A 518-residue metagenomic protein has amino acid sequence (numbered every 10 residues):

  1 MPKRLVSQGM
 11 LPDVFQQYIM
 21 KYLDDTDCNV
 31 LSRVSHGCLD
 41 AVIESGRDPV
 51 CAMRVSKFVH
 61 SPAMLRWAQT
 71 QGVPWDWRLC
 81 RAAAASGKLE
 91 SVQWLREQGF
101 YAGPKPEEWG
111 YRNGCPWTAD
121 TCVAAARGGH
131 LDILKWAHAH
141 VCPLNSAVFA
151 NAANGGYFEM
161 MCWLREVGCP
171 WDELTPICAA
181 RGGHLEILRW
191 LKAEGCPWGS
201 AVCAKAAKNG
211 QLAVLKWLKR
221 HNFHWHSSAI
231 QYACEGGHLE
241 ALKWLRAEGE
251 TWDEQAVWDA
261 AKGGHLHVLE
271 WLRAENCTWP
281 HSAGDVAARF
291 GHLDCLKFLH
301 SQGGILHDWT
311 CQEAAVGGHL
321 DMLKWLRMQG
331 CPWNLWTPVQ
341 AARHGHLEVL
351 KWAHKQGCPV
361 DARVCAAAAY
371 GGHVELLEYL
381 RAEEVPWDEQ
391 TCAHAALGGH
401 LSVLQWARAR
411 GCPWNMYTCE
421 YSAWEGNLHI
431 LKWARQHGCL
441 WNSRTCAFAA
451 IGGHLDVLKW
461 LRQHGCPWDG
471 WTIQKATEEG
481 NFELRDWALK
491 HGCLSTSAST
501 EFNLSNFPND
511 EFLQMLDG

Functional and structural regions predicted by a protein language model:
M1-G518: Ankyrin repeat (ANK) tandem alpha-helical domains that serve as protein-protein interaction scaffolds, prominent
